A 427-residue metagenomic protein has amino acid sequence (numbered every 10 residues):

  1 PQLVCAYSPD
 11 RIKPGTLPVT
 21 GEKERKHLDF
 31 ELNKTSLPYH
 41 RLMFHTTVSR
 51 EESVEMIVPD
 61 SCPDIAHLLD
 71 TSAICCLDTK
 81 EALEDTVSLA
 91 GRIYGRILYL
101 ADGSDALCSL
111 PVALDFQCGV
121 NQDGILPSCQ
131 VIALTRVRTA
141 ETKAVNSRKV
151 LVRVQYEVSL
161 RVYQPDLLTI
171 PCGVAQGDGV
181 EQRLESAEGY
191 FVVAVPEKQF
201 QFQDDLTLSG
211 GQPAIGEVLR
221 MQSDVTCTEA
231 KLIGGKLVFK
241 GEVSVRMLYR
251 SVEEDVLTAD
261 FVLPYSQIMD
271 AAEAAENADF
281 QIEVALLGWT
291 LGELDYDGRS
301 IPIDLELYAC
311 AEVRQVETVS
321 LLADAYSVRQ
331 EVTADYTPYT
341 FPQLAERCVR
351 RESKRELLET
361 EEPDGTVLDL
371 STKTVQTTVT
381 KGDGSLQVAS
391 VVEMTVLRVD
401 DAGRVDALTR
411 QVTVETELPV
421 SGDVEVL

Functional and structural regions predicted by a protein language model:
P1-L427: Viral structural modules
